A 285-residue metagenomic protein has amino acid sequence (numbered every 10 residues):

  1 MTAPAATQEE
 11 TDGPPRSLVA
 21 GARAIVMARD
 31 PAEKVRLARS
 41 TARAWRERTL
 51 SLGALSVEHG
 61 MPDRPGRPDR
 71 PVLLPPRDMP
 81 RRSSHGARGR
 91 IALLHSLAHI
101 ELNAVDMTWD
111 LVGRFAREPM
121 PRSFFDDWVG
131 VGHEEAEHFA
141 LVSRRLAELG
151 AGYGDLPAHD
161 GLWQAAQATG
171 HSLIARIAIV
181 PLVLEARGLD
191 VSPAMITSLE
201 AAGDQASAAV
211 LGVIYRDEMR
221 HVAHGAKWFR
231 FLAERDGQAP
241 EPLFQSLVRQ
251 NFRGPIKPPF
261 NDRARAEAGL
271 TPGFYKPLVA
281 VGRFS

Functional and structural regions predicted by a protein language model:
T2-S285: Non-heme di-metal
